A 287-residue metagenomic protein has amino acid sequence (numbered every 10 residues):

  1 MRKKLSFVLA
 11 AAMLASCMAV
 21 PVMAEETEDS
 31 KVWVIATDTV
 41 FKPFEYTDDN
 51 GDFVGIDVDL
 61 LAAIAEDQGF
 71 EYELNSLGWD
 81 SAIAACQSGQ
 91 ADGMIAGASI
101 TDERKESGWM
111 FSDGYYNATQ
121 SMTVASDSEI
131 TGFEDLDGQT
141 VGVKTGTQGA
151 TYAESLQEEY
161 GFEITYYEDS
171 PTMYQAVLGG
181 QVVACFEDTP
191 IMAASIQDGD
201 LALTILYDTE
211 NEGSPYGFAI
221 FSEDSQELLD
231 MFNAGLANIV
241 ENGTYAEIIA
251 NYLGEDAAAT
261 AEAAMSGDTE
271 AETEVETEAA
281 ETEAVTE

Functional and structural regions predicted by a protein language model:
E25, E71-L74, Q148-T165, L203-E210 (+2 more regions): Ligand-binding clefts/hinges and TM-proximal coupling segments of bilobed small-molecule sensing domains
E25-A98: Extracytoplasmic small-molecule ligand-binding "clamshell" domains of the periplasmic binding protein/Venus flytrap
T37-F41, N75-D80, G89-D102, S126 (+5 more regions): Beta->alpha turn/N-cap motifs
T39, Y116-V124, A193, Q197-A234 (+1 more regions): Periplasmic-binding protein-like
E45-D49, L61-F70, G149-E168, I196-D200: Ligand-binding cleft/hinge of the Venus flytrap
V58, E73-A85, S128, I164-G179 (+1 more regions): Short helix-initiation/N-cap motifs at beta->coil->alpha
S81-A84, G97-E106, E154-S155, L178-G179 (+1 more regions): A ligand-binding cleft/hinge motif common to bilobed small-molecule-binding domains
V124-V141: Flexible hinge/capping segments at coil-to-helix
